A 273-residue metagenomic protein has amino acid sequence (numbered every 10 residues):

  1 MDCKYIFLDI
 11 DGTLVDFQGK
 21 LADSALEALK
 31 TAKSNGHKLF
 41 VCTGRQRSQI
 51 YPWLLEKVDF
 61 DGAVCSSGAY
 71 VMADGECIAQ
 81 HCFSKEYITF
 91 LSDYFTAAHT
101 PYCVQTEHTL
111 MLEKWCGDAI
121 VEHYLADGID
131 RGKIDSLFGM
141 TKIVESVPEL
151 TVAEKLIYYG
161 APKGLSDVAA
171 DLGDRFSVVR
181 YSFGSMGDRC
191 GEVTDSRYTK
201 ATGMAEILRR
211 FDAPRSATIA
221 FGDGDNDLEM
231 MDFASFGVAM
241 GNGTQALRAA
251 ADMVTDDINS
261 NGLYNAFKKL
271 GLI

Functional and structural regions predicted by a protein language model:
M1-K4, A22, C190-I273: Mg2+-dependent phosphoryl-transfer enzymes with acidic/Ser/Thr/Gly-rich catalytic loops
F7-L8: Walker B beta-strand of ABC/ABC-like P-loop ATPase nucleotide-binding domains, specifically the conserved hydrophobic
Q18-A126: Active-site phosphate-binding/coordination module
A32, F95, D171-L172, L247: A generic structural signal for well-ordered alpha-helical segments
G36-F40, F60, A153-L156, S216-A217 (+2 more regions): Short active-site oxyanion
K57-D59, S67, L172-R175, F233-A234 (+1 more regions): Short, structured coil segments at secondary-structure junctions
Q105-F221, D225: Conserved acidic, metal-coordinating active-site core of Asp-based, Mg2+-dependent phosphoryl-transfer enzymes
